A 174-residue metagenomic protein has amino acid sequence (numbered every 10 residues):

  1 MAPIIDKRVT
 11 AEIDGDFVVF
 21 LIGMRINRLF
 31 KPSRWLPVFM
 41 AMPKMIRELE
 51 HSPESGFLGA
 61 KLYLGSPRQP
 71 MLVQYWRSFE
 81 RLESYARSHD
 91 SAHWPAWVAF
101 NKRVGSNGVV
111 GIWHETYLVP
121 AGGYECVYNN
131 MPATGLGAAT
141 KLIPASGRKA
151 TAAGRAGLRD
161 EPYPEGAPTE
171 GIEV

Functional and structural regions predicted by a protein language model:
M1-Q69, R81-S84, G108-V174: Short S/T/G/P-rich N-terminal loop/turn motif that feeds into the first structured element of a domain
Y75-R77: Tryptophan-centric aromatic hotspots in well-structured domains and transmembrane helices
F79-G111: An amphipathic, aromatic/His-enriched active-site/gating alpha helix that lines ligand/cofactor pockets
